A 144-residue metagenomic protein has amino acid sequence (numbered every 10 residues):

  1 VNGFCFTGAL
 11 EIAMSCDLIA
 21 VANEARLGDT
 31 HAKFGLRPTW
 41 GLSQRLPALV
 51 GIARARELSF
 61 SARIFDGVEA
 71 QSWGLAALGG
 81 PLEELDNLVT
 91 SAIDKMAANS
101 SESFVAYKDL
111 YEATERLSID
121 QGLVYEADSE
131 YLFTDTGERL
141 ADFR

Functional and structural regions predicted by a protein language model:
V1-E102: Crotonase-fold acyl-CoA enzyme core
A62-V68, E83-N87, S91-R144: C-terminal alpha-helix plus adjacent terminal tail
